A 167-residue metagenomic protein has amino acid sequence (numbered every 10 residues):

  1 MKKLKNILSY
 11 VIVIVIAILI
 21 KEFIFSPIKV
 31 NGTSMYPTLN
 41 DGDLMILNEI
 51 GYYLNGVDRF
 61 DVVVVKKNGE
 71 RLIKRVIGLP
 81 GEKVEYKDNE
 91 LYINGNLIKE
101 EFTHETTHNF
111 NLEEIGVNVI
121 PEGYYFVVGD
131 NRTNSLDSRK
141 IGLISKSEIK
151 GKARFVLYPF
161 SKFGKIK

Functional and structural regions predicted by a protein language model:
K3-L4, L8-V11, L19, F23 (+2 more regions): Soluble "head" domains of membrane/secretory-pathway proteins
